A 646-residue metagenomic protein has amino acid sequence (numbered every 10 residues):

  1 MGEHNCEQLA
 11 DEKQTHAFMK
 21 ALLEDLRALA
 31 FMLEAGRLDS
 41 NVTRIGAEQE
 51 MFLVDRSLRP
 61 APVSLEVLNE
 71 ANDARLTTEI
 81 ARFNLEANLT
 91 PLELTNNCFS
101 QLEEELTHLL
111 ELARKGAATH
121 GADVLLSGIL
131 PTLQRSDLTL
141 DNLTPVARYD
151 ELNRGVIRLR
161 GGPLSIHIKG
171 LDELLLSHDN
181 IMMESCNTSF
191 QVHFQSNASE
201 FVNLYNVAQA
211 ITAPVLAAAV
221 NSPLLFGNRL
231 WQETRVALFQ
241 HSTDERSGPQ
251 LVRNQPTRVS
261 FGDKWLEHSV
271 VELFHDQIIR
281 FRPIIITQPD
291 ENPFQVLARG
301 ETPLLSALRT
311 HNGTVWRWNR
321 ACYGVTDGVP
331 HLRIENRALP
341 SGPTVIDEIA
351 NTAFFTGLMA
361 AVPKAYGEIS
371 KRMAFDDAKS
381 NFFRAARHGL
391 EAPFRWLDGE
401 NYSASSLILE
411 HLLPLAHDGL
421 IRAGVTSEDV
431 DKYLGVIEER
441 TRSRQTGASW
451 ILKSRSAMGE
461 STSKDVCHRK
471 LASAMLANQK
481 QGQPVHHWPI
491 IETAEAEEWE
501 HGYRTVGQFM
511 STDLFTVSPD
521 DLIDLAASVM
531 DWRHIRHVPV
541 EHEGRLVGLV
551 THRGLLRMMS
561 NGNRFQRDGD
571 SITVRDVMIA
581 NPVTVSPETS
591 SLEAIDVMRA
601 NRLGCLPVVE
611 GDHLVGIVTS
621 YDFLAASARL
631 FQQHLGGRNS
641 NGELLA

Functional and structural regions predicted by a protein language model:
M1-E498, G642-E643: Phosphate/nucleotide-binding catalytic core
I129-L130, Y433, E543, R557 (+2 more regions): Residue-level "edge-of-site" marker
G324, K364, W532, N561-F565: Conserved helix-loop functional segments at active or binding sites
W488-D513, A527, T551-N601, L614-A646: Tandem CBS (Bateman) regulatory domains
E498-L546: Conserved small-residue-rich
V517-P519, R536-L549, V585-P587, G604-I617: Cytosolic beta-strand hydrophobic patch enriched in CBS
